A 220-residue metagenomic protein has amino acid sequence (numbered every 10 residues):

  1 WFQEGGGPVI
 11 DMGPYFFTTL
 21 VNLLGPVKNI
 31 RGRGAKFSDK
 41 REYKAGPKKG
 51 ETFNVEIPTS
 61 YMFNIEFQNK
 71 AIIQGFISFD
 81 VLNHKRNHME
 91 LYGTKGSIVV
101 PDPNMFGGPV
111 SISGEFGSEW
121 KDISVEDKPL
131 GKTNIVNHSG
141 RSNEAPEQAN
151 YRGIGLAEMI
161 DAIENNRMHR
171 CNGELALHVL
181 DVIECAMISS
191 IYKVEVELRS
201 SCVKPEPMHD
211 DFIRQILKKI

Functional and structural regions predicted by a protein language model:
W1-N54, K193: Predominantly a Rossmann-like dinucleotide-binding segment in NAD(P)-dependent oxidoreductases
F16-F17, L156-A157, I183: A general structural signal for well-ordered alpha-helical segments in protein cores
N29, D39-I57, M62, E66-F67 (+5 more regions): C-terminal glycine/acidic-rich active-site capping loop/insertion
R31-R33, F76, R199: Solvent-exposed beta-strand sheet faces enriched in polar/charged residues
G34, F67, I77-F79: Short beta-strand segments enriched in hydrophobic/aromatic residues within well-folded beta-rich domains
A71, F76-H84: Glycine-rich phosphate/pyrophosphate-binding beta-alpha loops
V182-Y192: Short arginine-rich
